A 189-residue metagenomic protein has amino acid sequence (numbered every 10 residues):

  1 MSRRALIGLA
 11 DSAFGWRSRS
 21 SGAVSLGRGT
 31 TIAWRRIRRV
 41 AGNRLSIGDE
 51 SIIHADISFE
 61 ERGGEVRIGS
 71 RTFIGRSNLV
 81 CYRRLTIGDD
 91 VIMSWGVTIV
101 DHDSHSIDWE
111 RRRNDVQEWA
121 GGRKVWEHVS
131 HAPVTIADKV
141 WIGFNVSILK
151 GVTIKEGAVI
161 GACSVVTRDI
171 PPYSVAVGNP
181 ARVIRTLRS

Functional and structural regions predicted by a protein language model:
M1-I107, E118, E127-K139, V146 (+3 more regions): Domain-scale signature associated with acetyltransferase and cell-envelope carbohydrate enzymes
R76, F144-K150, C163: Conserved beta-strand->loop/alpha-helix structural units within folded catalytic cores of enzymes with alpha/beta
R83, K150, R168: Conserved coupling/switch loop of ABC ATPases
R112-V125: Short glycine/proline- and charge-enriched loop/turn segments that cap or connect secondary-structure elements
K155, V159-V165: A generic "structured core" feature
V165-T167, V175, V183: Conserved hydrophobic/aromatic beta-strand scaffold that supports enzyme active sites
